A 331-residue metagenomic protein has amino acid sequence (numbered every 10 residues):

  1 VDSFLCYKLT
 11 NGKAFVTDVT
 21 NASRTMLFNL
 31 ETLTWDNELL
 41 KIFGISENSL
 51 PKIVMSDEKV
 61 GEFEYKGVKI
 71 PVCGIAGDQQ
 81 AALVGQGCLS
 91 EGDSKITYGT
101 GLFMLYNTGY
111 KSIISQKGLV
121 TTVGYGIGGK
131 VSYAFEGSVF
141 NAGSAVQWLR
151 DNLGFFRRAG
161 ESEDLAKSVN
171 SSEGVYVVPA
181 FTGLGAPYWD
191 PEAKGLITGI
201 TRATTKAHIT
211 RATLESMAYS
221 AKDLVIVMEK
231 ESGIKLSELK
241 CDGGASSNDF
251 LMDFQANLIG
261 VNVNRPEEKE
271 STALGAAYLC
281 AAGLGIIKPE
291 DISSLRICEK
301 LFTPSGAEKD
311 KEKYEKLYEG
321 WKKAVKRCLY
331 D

Functional and structural regions predicted by a protein language model:
V1, I53-S56, I75, A180 (+1 more regions): Conserved beta-strand termini and adjacent loop/short-helix elements that scaffold enzyme active sites in alpha/beta
D2, C6, T10: Active-site rim beta-loop-alpha module in soluble metabolic enzymes
F4, A14, T108-D331: Glycine/Thr-rich phosphate-binding loops that ligate phosphate moieties of nucleotide and other phosphorylated ligands
K8, R24, Q79-Q80, K95 (+3 more regions): Basic side chains
K8-L9, E31, F43, L153 (+1 more regions): Generic structural signal for hydrophobic core residues of well-folded globular domains
A14, V19-K130, A134, F140-S144 (+3 more regions): ATP-dependent carbohydrate kinase catalytic cores
